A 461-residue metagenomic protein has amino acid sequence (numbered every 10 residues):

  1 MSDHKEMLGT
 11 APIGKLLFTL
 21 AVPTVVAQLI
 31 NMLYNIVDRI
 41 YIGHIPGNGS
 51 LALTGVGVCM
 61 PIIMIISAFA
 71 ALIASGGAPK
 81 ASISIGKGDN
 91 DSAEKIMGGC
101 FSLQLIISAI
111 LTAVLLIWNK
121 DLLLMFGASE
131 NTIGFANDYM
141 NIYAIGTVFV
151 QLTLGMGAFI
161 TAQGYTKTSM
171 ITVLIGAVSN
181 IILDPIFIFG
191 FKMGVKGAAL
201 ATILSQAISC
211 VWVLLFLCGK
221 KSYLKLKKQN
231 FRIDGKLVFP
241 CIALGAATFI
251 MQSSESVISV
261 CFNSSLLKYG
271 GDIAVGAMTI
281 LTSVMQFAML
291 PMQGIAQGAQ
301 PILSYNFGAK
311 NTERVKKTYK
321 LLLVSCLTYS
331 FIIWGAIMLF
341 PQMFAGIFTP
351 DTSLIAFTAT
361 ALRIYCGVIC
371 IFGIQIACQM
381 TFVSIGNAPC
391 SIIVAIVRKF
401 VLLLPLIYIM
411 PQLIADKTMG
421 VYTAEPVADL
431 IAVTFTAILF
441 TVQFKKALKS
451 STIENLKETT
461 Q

Functional and structural regions predicted by a protein language model:
M1-A21, A81-V148, G190-G245, L303-V368 (+1 more regions): Short alpha-helical transmembrane segments in multi-pass integral membrane proteins
T19-L20, I181, A243, F287-A288 (+4 more regions): Hydrophobic alpha-helical transmembrane segments of integral membrane proteins, especially lipid-exposed positions
T24, Q28, I40, P79 (+16 more regions): Transmembrane alpha-helix boundary and packing residues in multipass membrane permease domains and related
V25-P79, Y143-V150, F239-N306, C326-W334 (+3 more regions): Transmembrane helix-bundle signature of multi-pass secondary active exporters and lipid flippases
N31, N35, R39, G43 (+9 more regions): Juxtamembrane/transmembrane-helix interface segments of polytopic membrane transporters
L33-I36, H44, S50, S84-K87 (+6 more regions): Helix-loop interface residues and adjacent transmembrane-helix termini in multi-pass membrane transporters, primarily
L53-A113, V150-S169, A277-G335, L339-P341 (+1 more regions): Small-residue-rich hydrophobic transmembrane alpha-helices
A74, Y143-T161, S169-A177, A198-V211 (+4 more regions): Short runs within selected transmembrane alpha-helices of multi-pass transporters and secretion channels
